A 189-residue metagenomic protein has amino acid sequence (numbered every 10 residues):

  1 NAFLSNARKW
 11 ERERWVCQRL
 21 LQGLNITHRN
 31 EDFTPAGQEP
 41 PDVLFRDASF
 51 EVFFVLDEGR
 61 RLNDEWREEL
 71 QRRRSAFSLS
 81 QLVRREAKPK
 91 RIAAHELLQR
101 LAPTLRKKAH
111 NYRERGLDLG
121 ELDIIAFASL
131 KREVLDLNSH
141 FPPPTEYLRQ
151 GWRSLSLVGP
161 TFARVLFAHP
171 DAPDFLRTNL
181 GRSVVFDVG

Functional and structural regions predicted by a protein language model:
N1-A36, F53-G189: Metal-dependent nuclease catalytic core centered on acidic motifs
E39: Aromatic-lined ligand-binding clefts that engage carbohydrates, nucleic acids, or primary amines
V43, A48-F54: Conserved catalytic cores of phosphodiester-cleaving nucleases, focusing on short active-site segments
